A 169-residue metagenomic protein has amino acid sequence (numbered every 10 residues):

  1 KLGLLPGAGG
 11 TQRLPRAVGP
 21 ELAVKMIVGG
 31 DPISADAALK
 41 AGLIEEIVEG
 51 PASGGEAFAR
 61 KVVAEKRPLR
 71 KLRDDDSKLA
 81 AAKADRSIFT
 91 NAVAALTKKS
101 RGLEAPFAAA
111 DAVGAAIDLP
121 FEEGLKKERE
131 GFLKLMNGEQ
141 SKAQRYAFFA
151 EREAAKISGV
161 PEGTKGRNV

Functional and structural regions predicted by a protein language model:
K1-I27, A41: CoA-thioester-processing core
P6, M136, Q144-F148: Active-site-proximal helix-loop elements at catalytic-domain edges
E21-G131, R145, F149-A150, A154-G166: Amphipathic alpha-helical segments at domain termini/boundaries
R129-L135, Q140: Long, low-complexity segments enriched in small/aliphatic residues
